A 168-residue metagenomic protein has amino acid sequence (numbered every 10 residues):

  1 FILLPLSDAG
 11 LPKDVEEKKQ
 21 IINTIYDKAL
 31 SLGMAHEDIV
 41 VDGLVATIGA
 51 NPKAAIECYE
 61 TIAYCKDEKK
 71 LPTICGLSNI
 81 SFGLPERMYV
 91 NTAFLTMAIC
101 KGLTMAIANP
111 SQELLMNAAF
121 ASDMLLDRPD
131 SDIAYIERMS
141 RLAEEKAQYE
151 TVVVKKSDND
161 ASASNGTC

Functional and structural regions predicted by a protein language model:
F1-D38, A46-I74, S78-C168: ATP-dependent carboxylate/acyl-activation modules
